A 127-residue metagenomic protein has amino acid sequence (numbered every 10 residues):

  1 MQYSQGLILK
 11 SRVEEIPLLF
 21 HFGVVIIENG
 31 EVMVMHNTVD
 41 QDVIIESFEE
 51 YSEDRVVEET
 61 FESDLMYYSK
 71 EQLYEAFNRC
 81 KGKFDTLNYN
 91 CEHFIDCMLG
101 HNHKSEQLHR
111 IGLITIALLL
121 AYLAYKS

Functional and structural regions predicted by a protein language model:
Q2-F61: Glycine-rich catalytic cores of cysteine/serine-nucleophile enzymes that process amide/ester linkages in cell-envelope
Y3, Y51, Y67-Y68, Y74 (+2 more regions): Sequence-level detector for tyrosine residue identity
H21, L118-L120: Short small/polar-residue motifs
V56-G112: Active-site nucleophile-His-acid catalytic modules used for acyl/amide transfer and hydrolysis across diverse enzymes
S105, I111, L120-S127: Short hydrophobic alpha-helical membrane-entry/anchor segments
